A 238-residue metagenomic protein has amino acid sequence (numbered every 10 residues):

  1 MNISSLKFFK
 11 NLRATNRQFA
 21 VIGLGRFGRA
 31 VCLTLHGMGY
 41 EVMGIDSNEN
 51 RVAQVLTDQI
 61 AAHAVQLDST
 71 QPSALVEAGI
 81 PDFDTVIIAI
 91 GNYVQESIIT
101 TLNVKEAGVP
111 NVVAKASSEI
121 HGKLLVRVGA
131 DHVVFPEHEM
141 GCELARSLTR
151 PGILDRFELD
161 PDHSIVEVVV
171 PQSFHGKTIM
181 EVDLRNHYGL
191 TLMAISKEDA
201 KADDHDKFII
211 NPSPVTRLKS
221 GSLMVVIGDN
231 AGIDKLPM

Functional and structural regions predicted by a protein language model:
M1-S47: Hydrophobic, well-ordered beta-alpha structural blocks that scaffold small-molecule cofactor pockets
M1-S5, L67-S69, H205-I209: Short gly/ser/thr-rich secondary-structure transition/capping motifs
Q18, I45, K177-M238: Cytosolic Rossmann-like ligand/nucleotide-binding regulatory domains
S47-N48, S117: Short beta->alpha hinge that forms the Motif I/post-I loop of the SAM-binding pocket
A53-L144, T149-R150, V169: Phosphate-bearing ligand-interacting subdomains that bind or position ATP/ADP/UDP/GDP/NAD(P) or nucleotide-linked
L154-H187: Extended boundary segments
